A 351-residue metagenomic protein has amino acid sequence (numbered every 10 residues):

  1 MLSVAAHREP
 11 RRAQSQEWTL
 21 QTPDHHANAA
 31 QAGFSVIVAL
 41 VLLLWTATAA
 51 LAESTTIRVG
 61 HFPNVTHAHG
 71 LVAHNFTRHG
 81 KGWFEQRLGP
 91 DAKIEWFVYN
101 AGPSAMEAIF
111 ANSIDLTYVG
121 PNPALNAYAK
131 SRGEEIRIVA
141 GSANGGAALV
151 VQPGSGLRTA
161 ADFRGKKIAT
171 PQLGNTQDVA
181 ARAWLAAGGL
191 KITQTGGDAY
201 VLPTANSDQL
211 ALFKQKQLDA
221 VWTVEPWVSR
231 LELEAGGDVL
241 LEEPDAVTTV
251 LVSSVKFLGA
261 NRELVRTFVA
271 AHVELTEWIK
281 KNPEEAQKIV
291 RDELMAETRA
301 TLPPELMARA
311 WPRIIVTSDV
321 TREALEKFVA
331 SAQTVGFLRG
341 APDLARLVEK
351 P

Functional and structural regions predicted by a protein language model:
L2, E9-P10, Q14-S35: Short, low-complexity intrinsically disordered segments enriched in A/P/G/S/L with frequent Arg, especially at protein
E9, T22, V41-L42, A52: Intrinsic disorder/low-complexity segments
S35-A49: Bacterial N-terminal signal peptides
E53-P203, D219-E225, E242-D245: Short, glycine-/small- and polar/acidic-enriched structural segments that line small-molecule recognition paths
H67-L71, M106, F110, P121-A124 (+10 more regions): Extracytoplasmic/secreted envelope proteins and their assembly/folding machinery, especially bacterial periplasmic
S131, S155, T195-L202, N206-L294: Pocket-lining segment of extracytoplasmic ligand-binding domains
N261-R339: Secondary-structure end/capping motifs
A341-P351: Hinge/cleft segment of the Venus flytrap/periplasmic-binding protein
